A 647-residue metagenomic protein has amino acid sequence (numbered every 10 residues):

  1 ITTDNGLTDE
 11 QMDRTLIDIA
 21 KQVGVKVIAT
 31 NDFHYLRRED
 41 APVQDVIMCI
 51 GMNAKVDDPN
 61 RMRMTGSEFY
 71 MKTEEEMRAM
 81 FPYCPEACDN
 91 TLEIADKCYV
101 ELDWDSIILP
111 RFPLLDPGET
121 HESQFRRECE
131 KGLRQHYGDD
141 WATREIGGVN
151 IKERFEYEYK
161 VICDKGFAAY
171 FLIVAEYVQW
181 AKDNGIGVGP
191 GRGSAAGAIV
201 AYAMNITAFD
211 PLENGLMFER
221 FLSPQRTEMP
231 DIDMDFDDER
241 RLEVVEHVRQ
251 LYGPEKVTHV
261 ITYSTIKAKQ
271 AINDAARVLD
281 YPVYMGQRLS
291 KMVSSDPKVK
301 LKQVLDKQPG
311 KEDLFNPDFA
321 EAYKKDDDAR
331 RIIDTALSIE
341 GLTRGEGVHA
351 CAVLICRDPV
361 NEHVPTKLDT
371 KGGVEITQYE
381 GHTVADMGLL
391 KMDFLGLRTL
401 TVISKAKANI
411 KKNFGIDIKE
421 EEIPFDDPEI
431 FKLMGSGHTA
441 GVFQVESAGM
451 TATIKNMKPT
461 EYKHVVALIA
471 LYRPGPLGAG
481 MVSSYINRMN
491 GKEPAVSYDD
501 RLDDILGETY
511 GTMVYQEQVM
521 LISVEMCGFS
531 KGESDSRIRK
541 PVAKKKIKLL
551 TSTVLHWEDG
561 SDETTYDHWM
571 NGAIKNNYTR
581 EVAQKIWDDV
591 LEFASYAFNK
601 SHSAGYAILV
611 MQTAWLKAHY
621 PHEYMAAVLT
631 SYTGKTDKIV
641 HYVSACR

Functional and structural regions predicted by a protein language model:
I1-R38, P82, T143-I173: Domain-core and long-helix interface of multi-subunit machines
M12-I17, P42-I50, M204-T207, A406-K407: Short secondary-structure boundary/capping segments
D13-I17, C88-L92, V245, V643: Generic structural signal for well-ordered alpha-helices, preferentially at hydrophobic/aromatic core positions
I19-V25, I47-P59, Q124, E128-G132 (+1 more regions): Acidic, His- and aromatic-enriched active-site or binding-groove loops in soluble protein domains that engage sugars
K26-T30, D103, H259, Q444: A structural signal for short, well-ordered beta-strand segments and their strand-loop junctions that often border
Y35, S67-E68, D116-R647: Noncatalytic, beta-rich nucleic-acid-contacting surfaces in large DNA/RNA-processing enzymes
V43-P117, H121-Q124: Active-site or pore-adjacent capping/gating segments
